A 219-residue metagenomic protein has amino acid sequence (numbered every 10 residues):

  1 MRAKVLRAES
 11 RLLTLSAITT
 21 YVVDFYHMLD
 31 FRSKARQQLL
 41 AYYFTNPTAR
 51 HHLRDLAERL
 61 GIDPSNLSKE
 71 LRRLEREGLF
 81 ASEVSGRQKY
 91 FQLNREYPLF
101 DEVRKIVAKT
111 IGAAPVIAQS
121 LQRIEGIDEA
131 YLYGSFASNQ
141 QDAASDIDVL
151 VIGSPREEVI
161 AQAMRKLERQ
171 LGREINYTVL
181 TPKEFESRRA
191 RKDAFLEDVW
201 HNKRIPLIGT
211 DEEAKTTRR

Functional and structural regions predicted by a protein language model:
R2-V23: Long, low-complexity, charged/polar intrinsically disordered regions in eukaryotic proteins
A17-G126, A137-A144, G153-R219: Catalytic core of pol beta-like nucleotidyltransferases
E129-L132: Hydrophobic/anchoring residues in structured secondary elements
